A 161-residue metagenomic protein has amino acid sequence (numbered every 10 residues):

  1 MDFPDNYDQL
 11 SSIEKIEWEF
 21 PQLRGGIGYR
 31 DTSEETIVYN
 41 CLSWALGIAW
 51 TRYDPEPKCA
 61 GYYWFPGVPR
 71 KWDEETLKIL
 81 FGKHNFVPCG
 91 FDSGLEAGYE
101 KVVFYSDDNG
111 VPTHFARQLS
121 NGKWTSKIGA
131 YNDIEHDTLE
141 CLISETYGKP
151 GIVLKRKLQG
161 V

Functional and structural regions predicted by a protein language model:
M1-S43: N-terminal intrinsically disordered, low-complexity, charge/repeat-rich segments that act as generic
G26-S33, Y53-V68, G98, G160: Active-site nucleophile-His-acid catalytic modules used for acyl/amide transfer and hydrolysis across diverse enzymes
S33-Y53, P69-K78: Active-site nucleophilic cysteine motif
S43-W44, V102, K123, I152: Generic structural signal for residues positioned in beta-strands
T51, G82-F91, G151-G160: Domain-length accessory/inserted modules outside core catalytic folds
T51-E56, K123-K127: Short amphipathic alpha-helical segments with coiled-coil-like heptad repeat character
G67-Y131: ...with weaker cross-activation on analogous glycine-rich loops/strands in unrelated enzymes
Q118-V161: Aromatic- and glycine-rich peptidoglycan recognition patches
